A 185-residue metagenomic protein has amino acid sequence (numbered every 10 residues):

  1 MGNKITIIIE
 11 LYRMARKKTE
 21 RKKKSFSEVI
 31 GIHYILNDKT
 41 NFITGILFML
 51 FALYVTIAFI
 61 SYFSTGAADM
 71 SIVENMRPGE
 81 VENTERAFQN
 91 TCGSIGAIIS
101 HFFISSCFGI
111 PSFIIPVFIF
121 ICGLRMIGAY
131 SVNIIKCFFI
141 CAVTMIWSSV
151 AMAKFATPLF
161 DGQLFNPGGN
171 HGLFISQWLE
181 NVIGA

Functional and structural regions predicted by a protein language model:
G2-A185: Alpha-helical transmembrane segments used as membrane anchors
